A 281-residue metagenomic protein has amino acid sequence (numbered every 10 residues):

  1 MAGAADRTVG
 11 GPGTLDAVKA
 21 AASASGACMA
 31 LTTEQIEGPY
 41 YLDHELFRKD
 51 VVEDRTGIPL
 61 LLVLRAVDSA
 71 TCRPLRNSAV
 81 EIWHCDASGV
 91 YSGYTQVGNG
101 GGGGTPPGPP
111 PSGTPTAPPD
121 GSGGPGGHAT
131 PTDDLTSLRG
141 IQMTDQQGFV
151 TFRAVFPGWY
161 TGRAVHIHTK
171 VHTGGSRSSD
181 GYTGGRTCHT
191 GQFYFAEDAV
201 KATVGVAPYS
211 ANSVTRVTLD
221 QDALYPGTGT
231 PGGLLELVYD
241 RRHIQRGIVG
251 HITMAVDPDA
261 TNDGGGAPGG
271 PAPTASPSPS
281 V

Functional and structural regions predicted by a protein language model:
M1-A2: N-terminal export leaders
R7-A21, M29-L31, L235-R242, H251-T253: Extracytoplasmic/periplasmic copper-protein system
T14-D220, A255-D263, A267-G269, T274 (+1 more regions): Beta-strand-dominated extracellular/periplasmic modules and repeats in secreted or surface-exposed proteins
R216-G266: Extracellular low-complexity, Gly/Ser/Thr-rich intrinsically disordered linkers and protease-sensitive activation/hinge
